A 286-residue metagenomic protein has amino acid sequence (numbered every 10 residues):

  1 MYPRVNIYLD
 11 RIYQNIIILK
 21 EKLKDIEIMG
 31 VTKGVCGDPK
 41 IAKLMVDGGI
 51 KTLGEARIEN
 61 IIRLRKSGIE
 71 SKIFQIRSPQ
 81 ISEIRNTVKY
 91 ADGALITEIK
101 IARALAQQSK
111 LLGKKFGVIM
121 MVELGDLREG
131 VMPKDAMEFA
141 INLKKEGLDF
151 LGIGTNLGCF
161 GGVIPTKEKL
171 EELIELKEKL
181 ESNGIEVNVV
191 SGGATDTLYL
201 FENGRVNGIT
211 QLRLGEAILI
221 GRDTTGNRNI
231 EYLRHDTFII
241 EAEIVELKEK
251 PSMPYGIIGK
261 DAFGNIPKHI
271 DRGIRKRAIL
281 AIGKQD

Functional and structural regions predicted by a protein language model:
M1-I7, R11: Generic N-terminal amphipathic, Lys/Arg-enriched alpha-helix
P3, F160-I164, R228: Short coil/turn segments at secondary-structure junctions
P3-V5, E129, T155, F238: Flexible, active-site-adjacent loop/turn segments at secondary-structure boundaries
V5-N6, L170-D286: Active-site anion/phosphate-binding pocket segments in diverse small-molecule metabolic enzymes
Y8-D10, S82, M132-K134, L151 (+5 more regions): Surface-exposed loop/turn and secondary-structure junction residues enriched for glycine/proline
I12-N15, L19: Alpha-helical packing segments of well-folded alpha/beta enzyme cores
K24: C-terminal active-site rim and adjoining tail of enzyme catalytic domains
E27-E175, K179-S182: Active-site-proximal beta-alpha core segment in soluble small-molecule metabolic enzymes
